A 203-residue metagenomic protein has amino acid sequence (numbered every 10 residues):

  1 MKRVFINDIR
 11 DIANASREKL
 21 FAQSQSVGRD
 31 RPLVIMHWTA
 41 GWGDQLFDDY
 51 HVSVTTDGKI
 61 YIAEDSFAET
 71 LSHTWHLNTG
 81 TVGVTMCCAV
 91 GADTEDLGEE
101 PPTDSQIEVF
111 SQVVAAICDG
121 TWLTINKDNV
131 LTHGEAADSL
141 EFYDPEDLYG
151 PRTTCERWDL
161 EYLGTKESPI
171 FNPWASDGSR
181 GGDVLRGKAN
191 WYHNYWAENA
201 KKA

Functional and structural regions predicted by a protein language model:
M1-G28, A92-A203: Basic/polar, cationic surfaces and motifs that engage anionic cell-wall and phosphate/carboxylate ligands
M1-T70: Short, conserved "active-site rim" segments that organize catalytic pockets and cofactor/ligand binding
R29-R31, F47, L77-T81, I125: Short, solvent-exposed loop/turn segments at the edges of secondary structure
L33, T81-G83, N129-L131: Structural preference for beta-strand elements that scaffold enzyme active sites
G41, D57, A89, A115 (+1 more regions): Residue-level marker of positions within ordered structural domains that often coincide with functionally constrained
H51-D104: Peptidoglycan-targeting cell-wall enzymes and recognition modules
